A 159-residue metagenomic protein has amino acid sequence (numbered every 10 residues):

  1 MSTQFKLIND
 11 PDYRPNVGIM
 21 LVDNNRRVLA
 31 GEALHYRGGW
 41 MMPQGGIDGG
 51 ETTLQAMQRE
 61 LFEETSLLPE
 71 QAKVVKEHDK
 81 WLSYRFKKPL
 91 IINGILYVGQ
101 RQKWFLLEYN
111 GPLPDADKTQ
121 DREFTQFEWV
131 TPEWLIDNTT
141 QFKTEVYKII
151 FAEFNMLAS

Functional and structural regions predicted by a protein language model:
M1-V22, G94-I95: Acidic, metal-coordinating catalytic segment for phosphate/diphosphate chemistry, firing primarily on the Nudix
R27-V28: Entry beta-strands of beta-propeller and related beta-repeat scaffolds
M41-Q44: A short gly/proline-enriched turn/hairpin at secondary-structure junctions
I47-Q141: Unchanged
W134-S159: Charged phosphate-binding loop/patch that engages nucleotide di/tri-phosphates or the phosphate backbone of nucleic
